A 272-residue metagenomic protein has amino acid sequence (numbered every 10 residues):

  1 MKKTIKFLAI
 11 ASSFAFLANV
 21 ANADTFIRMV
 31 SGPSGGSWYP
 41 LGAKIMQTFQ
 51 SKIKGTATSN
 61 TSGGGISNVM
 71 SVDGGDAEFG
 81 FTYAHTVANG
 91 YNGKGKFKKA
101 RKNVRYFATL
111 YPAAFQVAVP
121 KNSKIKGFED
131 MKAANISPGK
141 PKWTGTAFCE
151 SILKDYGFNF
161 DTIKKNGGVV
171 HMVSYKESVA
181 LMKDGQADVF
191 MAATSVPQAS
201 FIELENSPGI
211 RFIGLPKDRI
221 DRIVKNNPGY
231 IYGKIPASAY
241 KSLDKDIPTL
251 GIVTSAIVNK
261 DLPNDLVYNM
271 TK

Functional and structural regions predicted by a protein language model:
M1-A9: Bacterial N-terminal signal peptides that target proteins for export
F16-A23: Sec/Tat signal peptide C-region and signal peptidase I cleavage site
D24, K54, G64-S67, G74 (+5 more regions): Extracytoplasmic
D24-A57, A113-D184: Bilobed "Venus flytrap"/periplasmic-binding protein-like clamshell domains and structurally analogous long
S37-K44, T48-V72, F79, S242-D244: Extracytoplasmic small-molecule ligand-binding "clamshell" domains of the periplasmic binding protein/Venus flytrap
A84-T86, G93-K96, S123, F158-P263: Pocket-lining segment of extracytoplasmic ligand-binding domains
A88-N92, N103-T109: Short beta-strand-centered segments that line the small-molecule binding cleft or hinge of alpha/beta clamshell
P263-M270: Short amphipathic alpha-helical coupling segments at ligand-binding clamshell hinges and other catalytic/signaling
